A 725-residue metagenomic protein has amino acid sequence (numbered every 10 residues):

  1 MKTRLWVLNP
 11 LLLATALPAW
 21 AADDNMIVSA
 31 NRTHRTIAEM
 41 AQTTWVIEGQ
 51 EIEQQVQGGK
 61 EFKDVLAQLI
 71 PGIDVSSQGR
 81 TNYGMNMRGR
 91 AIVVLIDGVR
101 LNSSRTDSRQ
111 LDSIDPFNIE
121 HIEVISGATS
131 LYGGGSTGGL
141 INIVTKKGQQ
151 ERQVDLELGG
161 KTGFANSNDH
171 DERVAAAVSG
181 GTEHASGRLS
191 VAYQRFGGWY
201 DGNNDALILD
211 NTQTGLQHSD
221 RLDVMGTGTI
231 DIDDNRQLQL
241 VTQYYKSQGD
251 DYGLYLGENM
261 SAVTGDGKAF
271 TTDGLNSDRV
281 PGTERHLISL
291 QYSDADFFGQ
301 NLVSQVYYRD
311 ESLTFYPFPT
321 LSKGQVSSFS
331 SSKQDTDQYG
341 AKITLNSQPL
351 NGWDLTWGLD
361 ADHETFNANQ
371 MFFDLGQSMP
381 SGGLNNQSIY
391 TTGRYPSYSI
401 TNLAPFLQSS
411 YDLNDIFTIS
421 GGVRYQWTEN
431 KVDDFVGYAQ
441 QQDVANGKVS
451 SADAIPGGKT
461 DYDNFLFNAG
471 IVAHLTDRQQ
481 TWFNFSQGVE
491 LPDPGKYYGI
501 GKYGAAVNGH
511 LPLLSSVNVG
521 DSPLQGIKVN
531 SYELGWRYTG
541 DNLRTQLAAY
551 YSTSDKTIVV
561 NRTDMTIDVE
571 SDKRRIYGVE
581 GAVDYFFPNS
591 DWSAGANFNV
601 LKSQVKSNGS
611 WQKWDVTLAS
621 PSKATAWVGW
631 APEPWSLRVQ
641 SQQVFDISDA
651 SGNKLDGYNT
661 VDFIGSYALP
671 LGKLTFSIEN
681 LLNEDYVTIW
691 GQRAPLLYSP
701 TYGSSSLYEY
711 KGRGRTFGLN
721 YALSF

Functional and structural regions predicted by a protein language model:
S29, K63-R100, E120: Extracytoplasmic beta-strand/coil segments of soluble accessory domains associated with Gram-negative outer-membrane
G84, V99-S126, A176: Short acidic/polar hinge/loop motifs at secondary-structure boundaries that mediate gating or recognition
I114-E157, S724: A beta-strand signature from Gram-negative outer-membrane beta-barrel systems, especially the internal plug domain
E157, D412-I419, T428, T539-T563 (+3 more regions): Gram-negative outer-membrane beta-barrel transporters
S167-G197, D205-Y252, E284-A295, P349 (+2 more regions): Transmembrane beta-barrel wall of Gram-negative outer-membrane proteins
G215-Q217, N235-L290, E311-L321, S327-Q334: Flexible loop and strand-edge segments within Gram-negative outer membrane beta-barrel domains
Q291-P319, H474, Q480-S486, K496-G499 (+1 more regions): Membrane-embedded beta-barrel scaffold of Gram-negative outer-membrane proteins
V489, P588, D646-S648, S666-F725: C-terminal beta-signal and adjacent terminal beta-strands/loops of Gram-negative outer-membrane beta-barrel proteins
